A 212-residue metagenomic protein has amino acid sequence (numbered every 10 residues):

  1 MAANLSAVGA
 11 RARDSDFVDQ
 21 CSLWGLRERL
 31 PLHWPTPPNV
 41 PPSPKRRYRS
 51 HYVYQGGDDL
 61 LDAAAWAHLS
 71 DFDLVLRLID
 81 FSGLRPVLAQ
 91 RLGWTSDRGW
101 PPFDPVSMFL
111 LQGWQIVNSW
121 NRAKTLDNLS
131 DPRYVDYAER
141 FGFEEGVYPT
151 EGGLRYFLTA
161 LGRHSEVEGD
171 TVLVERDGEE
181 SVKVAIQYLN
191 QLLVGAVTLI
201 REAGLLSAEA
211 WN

Functional and structural regions predicted by a protein language model:
M1-L88: Charged, often Cys/His-bearing segments associated with DNA-binding zinc-finger transcription factors
A65-N118: Basic, short loop/linker segments at the boundary and entry of helix-turn-helix/winged-helix-like folds
D71-R77, G83-V87, K124, D136 (+4 more regions): Exposed alpha-helical structural elements
T95-P102, Q112, I116-N121, F141-E145 (+3 more regions): Short coil/turn segments at secondary-structure boundaries
F109-G113, A123, D127, G152-Y156: N-terminal, well-ordered alpha-helical segments
S119, P132-Y137, L161-S165, G169: A generic secondary-structure signal for well-formed alpha-helical elements
A123-G142: DNA-recognition alpha helix
E144-N212: Active-site- or DNA-interface-adjacent structural scaffold in DNA-acting proteins
